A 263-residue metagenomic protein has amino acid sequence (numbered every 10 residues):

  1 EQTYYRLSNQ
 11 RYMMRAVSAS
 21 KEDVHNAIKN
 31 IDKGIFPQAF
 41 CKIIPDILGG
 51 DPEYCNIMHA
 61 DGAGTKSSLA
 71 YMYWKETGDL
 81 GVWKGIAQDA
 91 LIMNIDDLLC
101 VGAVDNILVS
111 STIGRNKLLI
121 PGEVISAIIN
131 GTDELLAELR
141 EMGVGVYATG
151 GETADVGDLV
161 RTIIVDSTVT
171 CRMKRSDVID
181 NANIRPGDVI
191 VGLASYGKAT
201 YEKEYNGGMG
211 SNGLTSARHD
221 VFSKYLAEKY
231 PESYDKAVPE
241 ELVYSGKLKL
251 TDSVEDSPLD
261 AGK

Functional and structural regions predicted by a protein language model:
E1-K263: Helix-biased detector of long, well-ordered alpha-helical tracts
